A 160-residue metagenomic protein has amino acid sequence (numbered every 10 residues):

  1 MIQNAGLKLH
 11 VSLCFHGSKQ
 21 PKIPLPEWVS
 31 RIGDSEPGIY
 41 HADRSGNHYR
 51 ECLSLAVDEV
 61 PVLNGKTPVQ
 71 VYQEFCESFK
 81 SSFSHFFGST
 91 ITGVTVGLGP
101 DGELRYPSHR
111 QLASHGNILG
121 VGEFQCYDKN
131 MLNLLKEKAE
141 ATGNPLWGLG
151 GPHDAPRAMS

Functional and structural regions predicted by a protein language model:
M1-K22: General structural concept
P21-V29: Cofactor- and metal-binding active-site motifs of prokaryotic enzymes that mediate redox/radical or nucleophilic
R31-S160: Polysaccharide-binding and catalytic clefts of secreted carbohydrate-active enzymes
